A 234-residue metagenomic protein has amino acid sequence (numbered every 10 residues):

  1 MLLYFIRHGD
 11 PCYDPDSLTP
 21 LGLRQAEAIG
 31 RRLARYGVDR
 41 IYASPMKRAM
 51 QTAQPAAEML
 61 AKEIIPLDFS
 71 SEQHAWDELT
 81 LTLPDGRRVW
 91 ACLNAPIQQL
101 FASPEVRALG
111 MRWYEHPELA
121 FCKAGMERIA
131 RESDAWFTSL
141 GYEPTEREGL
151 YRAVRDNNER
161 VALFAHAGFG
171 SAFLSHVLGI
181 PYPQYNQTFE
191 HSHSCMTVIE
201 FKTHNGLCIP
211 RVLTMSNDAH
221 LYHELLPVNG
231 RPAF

Functional and structural regions predicted by a protein language model:
M1-Y4: Extreme N-terminal starter segment of soluble prokaryotic enzymes
I6, L67-F69, L213-M215: Conserved beta-strand termini and adjacent loop/short-helix elements that scaffold enzyme active sites in alpha/beta
H8, G22, H166: Short, conserved phosphate/pyrophosphate- and ester-handling motifs at nucleotide-, phospho-/glycolipid
P11, F169-G170: Short active-site segment of divalent metal-dependent hydrolases/proteases that encodes the spacing between
L18-R31: Short catalytic helix/loop segments, enriched in acidic residues and glycine and frequently bearing histidine
R31-W113: Phosphate-coordination/substrate-recognition cap region in phosphate-metabolizing enzymes
Q73-C92, E143, R147-R160, S171-F234: Acidic, low-complexity terminal tails and accessory targeting/binding regions of phosphate-metabolizing enzymes
R112-G149: Internal catalytic-core helix/loop-beta-alpha segment that presents or stabilizes conserved functional determinants
